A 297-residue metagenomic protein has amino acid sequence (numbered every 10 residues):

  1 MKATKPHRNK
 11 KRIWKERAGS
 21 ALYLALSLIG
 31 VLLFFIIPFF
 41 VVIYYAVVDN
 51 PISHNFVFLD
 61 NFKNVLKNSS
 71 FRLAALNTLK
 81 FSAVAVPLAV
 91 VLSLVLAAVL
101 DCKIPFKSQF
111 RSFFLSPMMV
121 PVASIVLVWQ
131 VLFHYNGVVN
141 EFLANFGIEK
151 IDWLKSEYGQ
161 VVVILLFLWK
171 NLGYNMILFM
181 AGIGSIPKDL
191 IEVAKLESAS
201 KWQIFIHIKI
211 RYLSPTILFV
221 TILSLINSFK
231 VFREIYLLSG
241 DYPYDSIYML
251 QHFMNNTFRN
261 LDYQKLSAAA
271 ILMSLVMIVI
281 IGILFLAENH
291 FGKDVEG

Functional and structural regions predicted by a protein language model:
M1-K15: Short, Lys/Arg-rich, polar N-terminal cytosolic tail immediately upstream of the first transmembrane signal-anchor
R12-G297: A structural signal for multi-pass alpha-helical bundles of membrane permease subunits that mediate small-molecule
